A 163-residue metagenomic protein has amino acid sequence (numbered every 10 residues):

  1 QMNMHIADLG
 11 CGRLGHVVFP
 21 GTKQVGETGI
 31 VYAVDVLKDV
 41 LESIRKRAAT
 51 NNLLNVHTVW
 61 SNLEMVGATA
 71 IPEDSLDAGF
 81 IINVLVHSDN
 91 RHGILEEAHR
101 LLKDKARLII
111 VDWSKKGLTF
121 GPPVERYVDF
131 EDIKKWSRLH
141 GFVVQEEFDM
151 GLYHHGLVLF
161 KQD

Functional and structural regions predicted by a protein language model:
N3-G12: Conserved class I S-adenosyl-L-methionine
N3-M4, E64-G79: A short acidic, Gly/Pro-enriched loop at the edge of an enzyme's catalytic core that lines a small-molecule cofactor
R13-G26: Conserved SAM-binding loop of SAM-dependent methyltransferases across substrates and taxa, primarily the Class I
T22-K23, H92-R107: A short glycine-rich, Lys/Arg-flanked "PGG" loop and its adjoining helix->strand segment in the class I
L37: Conserved SAM/SAH-binding beta-strand->alpha-helix loop
N52-V66: Conserved SAM-binding strand-loop segment of SAM-dependent methyltransferases
L76-N90: A short SAM/SAH-binding and catalytic strip from SAM-dependent methyltransferases
K105-V158: C-terminal alpha-helical "lid/dimerization" subdomain adjacent to the S-adenosyl-L-methionine
